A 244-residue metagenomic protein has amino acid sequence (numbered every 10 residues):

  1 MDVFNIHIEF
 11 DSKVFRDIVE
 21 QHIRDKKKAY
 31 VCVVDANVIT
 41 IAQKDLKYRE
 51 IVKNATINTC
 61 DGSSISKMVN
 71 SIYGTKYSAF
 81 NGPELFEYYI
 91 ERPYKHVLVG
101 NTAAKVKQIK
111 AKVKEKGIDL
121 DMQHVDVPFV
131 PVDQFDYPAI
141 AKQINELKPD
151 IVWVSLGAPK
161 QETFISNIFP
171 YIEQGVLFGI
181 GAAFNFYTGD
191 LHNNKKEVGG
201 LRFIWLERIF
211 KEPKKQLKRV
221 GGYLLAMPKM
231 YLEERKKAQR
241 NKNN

Functional and structural regions predicted by a protein language model:
M1-Y77, P83: N-terminal nucleotide/polyanion-binding subdomain common to many enzyme families
K28, Y94, I172-V176: A short helix->loop->beta-strand "cap" motif at the edges of active sites that frequently abuts
A36-V38, L156-Q161, A183-F184: Short glycine-rich anion-binding loops that position phosphate/pyrophosphate groups of nucleotides and phosphorylated
S66-Q143, L147: Conserved beta-alpha
K67, N193-N244: A transmembrane-helix-recognition feature enriched in membrane-embedded lipid enzymes and envelope glyco-/phospholipid
K110, E162-Y171: Short Gly/Thr/Asp-enriched flexible loops that form oxyanion-binding sites at enzyme active sites
V127-V132, E173-K211: Short, flexible loop segments at boundaries between secondary-structure elements
I144, K148-A158, Q174: Proline-aspartate-enriched helix->loop->beta-strand connector
